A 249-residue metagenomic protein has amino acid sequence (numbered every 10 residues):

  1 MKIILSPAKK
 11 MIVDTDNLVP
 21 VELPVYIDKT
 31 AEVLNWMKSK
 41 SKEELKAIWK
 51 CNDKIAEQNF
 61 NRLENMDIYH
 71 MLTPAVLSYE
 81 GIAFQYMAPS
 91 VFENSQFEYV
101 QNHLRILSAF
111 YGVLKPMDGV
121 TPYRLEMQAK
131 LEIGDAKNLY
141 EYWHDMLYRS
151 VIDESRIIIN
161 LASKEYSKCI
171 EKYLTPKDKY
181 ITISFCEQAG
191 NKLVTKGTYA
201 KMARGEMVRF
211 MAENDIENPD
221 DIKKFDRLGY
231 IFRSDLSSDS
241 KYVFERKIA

Functional and structural regions predicted by a protein language model:
K2-S6, I157-N160: Short hydrophobic beta-strand segments
I4-V91: Active-site helix-to-loop segments that bind/position phosphate- or nucleotide-bearing substrates and donors across
P89-D239, V243-A249: Internal, well-folded beta-alpha domain core
